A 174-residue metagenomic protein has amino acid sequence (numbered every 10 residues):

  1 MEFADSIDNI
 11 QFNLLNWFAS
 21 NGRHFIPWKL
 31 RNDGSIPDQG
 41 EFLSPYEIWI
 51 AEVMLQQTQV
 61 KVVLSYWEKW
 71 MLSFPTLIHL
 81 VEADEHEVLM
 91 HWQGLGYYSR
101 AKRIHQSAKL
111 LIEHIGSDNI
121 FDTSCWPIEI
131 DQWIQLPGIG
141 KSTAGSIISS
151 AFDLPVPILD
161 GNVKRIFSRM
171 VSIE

Functional and structural regions predicted by a protein language model:
M1-I36, E41: Intrinsically disordered, low-complexity, charged terminal extensions of DNA damage-control enzymes
H24-E174: Catalytic cores of DNA base-excision repair glycosylases
